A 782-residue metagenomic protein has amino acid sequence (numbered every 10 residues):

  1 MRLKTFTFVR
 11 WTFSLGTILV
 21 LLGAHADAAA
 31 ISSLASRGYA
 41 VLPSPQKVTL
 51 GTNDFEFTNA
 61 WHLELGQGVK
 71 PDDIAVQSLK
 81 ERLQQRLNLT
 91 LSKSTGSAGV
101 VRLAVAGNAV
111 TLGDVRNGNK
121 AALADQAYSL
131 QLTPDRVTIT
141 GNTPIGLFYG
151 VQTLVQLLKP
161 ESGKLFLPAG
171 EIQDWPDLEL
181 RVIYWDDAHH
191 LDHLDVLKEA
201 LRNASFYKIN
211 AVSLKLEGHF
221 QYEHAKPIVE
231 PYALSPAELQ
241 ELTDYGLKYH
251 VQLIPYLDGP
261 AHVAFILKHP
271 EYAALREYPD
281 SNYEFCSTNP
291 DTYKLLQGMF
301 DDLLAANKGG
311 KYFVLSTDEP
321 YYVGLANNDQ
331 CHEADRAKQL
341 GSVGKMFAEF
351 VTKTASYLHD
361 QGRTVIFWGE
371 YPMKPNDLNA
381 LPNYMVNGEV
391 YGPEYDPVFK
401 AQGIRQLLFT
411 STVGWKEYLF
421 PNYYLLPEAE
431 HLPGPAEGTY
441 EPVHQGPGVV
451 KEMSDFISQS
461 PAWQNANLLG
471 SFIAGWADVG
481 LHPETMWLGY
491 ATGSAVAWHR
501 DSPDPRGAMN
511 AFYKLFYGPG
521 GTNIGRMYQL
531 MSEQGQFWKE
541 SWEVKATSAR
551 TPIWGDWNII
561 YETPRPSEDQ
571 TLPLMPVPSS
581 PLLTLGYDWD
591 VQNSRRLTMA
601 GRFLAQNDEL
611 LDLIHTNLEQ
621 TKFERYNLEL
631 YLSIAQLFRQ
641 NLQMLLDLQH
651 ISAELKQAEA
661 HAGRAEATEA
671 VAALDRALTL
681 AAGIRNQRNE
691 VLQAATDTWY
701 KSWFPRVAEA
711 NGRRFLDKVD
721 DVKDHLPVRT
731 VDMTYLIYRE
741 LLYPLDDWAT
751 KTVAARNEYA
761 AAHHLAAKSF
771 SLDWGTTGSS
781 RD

Functional and structural regions predicted by a protein language model:
R2-F13: Bacterial N-terminal signal peptides that target proteins for export
W11-L22: Bacterial N-terminal signal peptides
A24-A28: Sec/Tat signal peptide C-region and signal peptidase I cleavage site
A29-L178: Contiguous, structured surface segment used for ligand recognition
A35, V41-S44, T49-G51, N59 (+7 more regions): Substrate-binding groove of N-acetylhexosamine-processing glycoside hydrolases
A98, R102, F220-V229, M373-D377: Beta-rich nucleic-acid/ligand-interaction surfaces
G107-A109, P260-A261, D318-Y322, Y371-K374 (+1 more regions): Short, internal active-site loops enriched in acidic
D177-F367, G388, V398: Substrate-binding cleft of carbohydrate-active enzyme catalytic domains
